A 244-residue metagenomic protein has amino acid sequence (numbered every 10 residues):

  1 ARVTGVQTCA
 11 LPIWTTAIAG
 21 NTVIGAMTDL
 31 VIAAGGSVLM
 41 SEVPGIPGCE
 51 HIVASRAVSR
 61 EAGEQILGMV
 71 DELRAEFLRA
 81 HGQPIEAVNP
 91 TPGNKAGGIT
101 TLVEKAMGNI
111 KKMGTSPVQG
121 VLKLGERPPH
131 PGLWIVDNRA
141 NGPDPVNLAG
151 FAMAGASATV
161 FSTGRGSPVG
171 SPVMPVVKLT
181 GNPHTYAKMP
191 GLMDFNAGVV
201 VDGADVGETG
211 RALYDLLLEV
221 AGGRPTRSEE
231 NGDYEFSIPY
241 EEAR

Functional and structural regions predicted by a protein language model:
V3-T4, C9-L11: Short, small-residue-biased leader/transition segments that mark boundaries at the very start of proteins
T15-R244: Anaerobic metallocofactor- and corrinoid-dependent redox/one-carbon enzyme cores, especially those from methanogenesis
